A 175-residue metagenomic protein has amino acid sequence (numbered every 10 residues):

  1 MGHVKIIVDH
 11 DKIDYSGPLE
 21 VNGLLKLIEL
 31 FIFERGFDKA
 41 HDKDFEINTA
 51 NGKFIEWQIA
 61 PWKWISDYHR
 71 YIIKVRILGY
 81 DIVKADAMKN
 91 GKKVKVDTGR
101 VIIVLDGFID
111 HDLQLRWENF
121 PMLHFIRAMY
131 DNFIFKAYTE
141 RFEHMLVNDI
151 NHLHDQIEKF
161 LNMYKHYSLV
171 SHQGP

Functional and structural regions predicted by a protein language model:
M1-A40, D44-I47, R141-D149: Terminal, regulation- and interaction-focused segments at domain boundaries
G2-V21, G52, H69-Y71, L78-I82 (+3 more regions): Long, low-complexity, intrinsically disordered polar/charged segments
H3-V8, I13, L24, N51-I55 (+4 more regions): Alpha-helical context
K12, S16, E34-D38, K93 (+3 more regions): Mature extracytoplasmic or otherwise solvent-exposed domains
S16, S66, S168-S171: Generic serine detector
L24-K26, G99-D112: Short charge-dense sequence patches
F33-V101, L105: Hydrophobic-cavity lipid-handling domains and compact docking modules
H111-P175: Glycine-rich, aromatic-bearing surface loops/beta-hairpins
